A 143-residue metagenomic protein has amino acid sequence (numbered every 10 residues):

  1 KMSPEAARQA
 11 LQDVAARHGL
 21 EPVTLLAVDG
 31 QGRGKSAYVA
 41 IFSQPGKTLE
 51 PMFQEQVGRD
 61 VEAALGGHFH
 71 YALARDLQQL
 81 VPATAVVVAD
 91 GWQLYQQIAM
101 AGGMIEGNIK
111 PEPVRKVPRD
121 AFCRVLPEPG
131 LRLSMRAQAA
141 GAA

Functional and structural regions predicted by a protein language model:
K1-A143: AMP-binding adenylation
